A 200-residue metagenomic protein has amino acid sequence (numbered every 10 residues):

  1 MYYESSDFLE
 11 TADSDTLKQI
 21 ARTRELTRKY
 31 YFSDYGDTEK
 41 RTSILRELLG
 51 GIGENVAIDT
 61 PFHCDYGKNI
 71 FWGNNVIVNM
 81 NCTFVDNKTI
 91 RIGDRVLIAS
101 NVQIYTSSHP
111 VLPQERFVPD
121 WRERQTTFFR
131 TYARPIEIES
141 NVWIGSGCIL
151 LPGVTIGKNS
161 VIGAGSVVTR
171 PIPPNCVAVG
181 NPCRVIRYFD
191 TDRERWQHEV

Functional and structural regions predicted by a protein language model:
M1-N55, P110-V111, C183-V200: Terminal amphipathic alpha-helical/low-complexity segments used for targeting or macromolecular assembly
F62-W72, I77-T155, N181-P182, R187-H198: Flexible, glycine/small-residue-enriched loop-and-beta-strand segment within the central core of proteins
I156, V168: Hydrophobic/aromatic residue at the end of a short beta strand that borders the catalytic acidic motif
